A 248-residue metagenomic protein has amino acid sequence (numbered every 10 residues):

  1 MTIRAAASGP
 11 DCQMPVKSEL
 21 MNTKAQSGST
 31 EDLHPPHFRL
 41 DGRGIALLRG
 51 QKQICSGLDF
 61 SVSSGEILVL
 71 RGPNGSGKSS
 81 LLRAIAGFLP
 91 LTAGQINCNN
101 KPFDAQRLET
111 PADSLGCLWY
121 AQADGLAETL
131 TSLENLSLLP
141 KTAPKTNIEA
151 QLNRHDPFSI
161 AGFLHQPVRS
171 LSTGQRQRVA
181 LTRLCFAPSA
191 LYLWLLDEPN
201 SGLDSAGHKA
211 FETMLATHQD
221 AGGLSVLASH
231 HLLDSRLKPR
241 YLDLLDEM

Functional and structural regions predicted by a protein language model:
L40, I54-G57: Conserved structural motif at the start of ABC-family nucleotide-binding domains
R71-P73: The feature captures the beta-strand-to-loop junction immediately N-terminal to the Walker
A86: Helix-to-loop junction immediately C-terminal to a conserved catalytic motif
L91-L115: Conserved ABC transporter NBD signature motif
A123, E128-K145, A150: Q-loop/switch helix immediately C-terminal to the Walker
I148-F163: Conserved ABC ATPase "signature" region
P167-G174: Conserved ABC ATPase signature
Y192-E198: Catalytic Walker B motif of ABC-type/P-loop ATPase nucleotide-binding domains
